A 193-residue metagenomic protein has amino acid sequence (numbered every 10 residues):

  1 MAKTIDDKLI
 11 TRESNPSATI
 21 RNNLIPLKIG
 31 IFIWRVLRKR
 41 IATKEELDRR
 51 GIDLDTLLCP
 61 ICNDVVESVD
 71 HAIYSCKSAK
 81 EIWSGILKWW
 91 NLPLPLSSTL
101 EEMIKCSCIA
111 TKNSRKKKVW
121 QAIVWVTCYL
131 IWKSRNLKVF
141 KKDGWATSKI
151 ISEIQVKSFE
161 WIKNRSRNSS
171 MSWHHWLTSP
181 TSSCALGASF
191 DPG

Functional and structural regions predicted by a protein language model:
M1-G193: Charged boundary/loop elements
